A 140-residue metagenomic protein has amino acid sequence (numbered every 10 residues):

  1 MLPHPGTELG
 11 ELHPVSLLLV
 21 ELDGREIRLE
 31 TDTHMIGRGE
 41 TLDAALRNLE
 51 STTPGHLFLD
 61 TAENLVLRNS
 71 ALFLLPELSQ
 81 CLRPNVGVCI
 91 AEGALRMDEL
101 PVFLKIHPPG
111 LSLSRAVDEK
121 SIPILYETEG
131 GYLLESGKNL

Functional and structural regions predicted by a protein language model:
M1-L140: Membrane-proximal alpha-helical signals and transmembrane carboxylates
